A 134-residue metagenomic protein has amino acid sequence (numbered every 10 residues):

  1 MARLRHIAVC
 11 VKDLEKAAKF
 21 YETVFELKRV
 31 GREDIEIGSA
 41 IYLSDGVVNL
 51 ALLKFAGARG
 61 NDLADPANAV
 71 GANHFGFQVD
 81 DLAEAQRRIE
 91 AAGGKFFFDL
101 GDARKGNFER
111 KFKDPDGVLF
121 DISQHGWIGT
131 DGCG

Functional and structural regions predicted by a protein language model:
M1-K16, A72-F77, H125-G134: N-terminal beta-strand motif that seeds the catalytic metal site of vicinal oxygen chelate
A2, C10-L50, K54: Core segments of cupin and vicinal oxygen chelate
A8, K28-D34, D99-G101, W127-T130: Conserved catalytic-core motifs of GNAT/GCN5-like acyltransferases
Y42, Q86-G134: Vicinal oxygen chelate
G46-L50, G57-R59, L82-E84: Short, charged/polar surface micro-motifs in flexible loops or helix N-caps
K54-A58, Q124-G126: Acetyl-CoA-dependent GNAT
F75-A83, I89: Mid-chain, well-packed structural core segment of small domains
